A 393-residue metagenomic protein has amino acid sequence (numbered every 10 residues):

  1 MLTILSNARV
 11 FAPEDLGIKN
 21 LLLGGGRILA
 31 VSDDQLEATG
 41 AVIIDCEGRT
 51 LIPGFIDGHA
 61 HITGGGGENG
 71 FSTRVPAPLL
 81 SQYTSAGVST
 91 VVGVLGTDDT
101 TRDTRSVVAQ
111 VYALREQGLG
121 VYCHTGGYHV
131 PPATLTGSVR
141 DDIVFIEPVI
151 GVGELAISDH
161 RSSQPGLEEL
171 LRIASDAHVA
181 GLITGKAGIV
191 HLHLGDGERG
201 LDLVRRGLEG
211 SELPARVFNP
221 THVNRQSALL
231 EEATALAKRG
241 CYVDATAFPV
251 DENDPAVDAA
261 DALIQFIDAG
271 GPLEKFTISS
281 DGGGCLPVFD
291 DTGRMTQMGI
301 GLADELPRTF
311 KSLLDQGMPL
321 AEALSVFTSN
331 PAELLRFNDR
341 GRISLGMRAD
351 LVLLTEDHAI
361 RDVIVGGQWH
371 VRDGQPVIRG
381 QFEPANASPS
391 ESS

Functional and structural regions predicted by a protein language model:
M1-T3, R9-I52, P376: Histidine-rich, glycine-flanked metal-binding segment
A8, G25-I28, R342-E391: C-terminal cap of metal-dependent C-N hydrolases
A8, G26, G48, H59 (+9 more regions): Divalent metal-coordination and catalytic microenvironments
C46-A109: Metal-associated gating/positioning segment near the N- to mid-region
G54-G58, V91-G93, V121-T125, I150-A156 (+4 more regions): Hydrophobic faces of well-ordered beta-strands that scaffold small-molecule active sites in alpha/beta enzyme cores
T97-A109, Q117-P214, S227: Buried, small/hydrophobic-residue-enriched core segments of structured protein domains
S175-P287, M295-T296: Active-site core of metal-dependent hydrolases
D268-L353: His/Asp/Glu-enriched, well-ordered alpha-helical/loop segment that forms or immediately abuts the divalent-metal
